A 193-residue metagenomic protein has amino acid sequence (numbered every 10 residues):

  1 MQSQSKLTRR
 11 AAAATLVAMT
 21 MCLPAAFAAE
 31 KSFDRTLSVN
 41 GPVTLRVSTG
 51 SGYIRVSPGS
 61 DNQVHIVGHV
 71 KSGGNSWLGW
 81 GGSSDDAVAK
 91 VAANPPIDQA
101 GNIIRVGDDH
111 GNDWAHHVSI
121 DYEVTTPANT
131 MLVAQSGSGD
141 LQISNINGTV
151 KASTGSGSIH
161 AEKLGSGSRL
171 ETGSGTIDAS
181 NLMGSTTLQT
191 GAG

Functional and structural regions predicted by a protein language model:
Q2, K6, A26-T49, Y53-S136 (+3 more regions): Acidic (Asp/Glu) and glycine-rich low-complexity loops/linkers that are typically intrinsically disordered
R9-R10: Basic polycationic patches enriched in arginine
A13-P24: Bacterial N-terminal signal peptides
